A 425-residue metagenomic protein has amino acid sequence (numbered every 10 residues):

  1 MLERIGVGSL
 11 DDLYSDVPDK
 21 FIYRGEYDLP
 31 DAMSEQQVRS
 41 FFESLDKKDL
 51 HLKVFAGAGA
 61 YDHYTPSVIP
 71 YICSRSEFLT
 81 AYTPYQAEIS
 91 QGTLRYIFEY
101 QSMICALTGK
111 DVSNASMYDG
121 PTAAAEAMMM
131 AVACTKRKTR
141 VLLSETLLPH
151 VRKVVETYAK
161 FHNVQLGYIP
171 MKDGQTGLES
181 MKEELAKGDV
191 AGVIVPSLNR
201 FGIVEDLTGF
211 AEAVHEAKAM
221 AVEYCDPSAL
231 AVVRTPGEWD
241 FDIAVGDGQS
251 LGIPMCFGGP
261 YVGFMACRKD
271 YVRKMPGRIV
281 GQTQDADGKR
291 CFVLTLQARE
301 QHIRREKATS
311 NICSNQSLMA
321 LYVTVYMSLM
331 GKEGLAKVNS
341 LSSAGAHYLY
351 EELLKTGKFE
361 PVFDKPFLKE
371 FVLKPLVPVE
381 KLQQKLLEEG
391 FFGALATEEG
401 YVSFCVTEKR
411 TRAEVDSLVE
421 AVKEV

Functional and structural regions predicted by a protein language model:
M1-F21: Compact, charge-rich alpha-helical regulatory domains located at protein termini
E3, D28-A32, S90, M117 (+14 more regions): Hydrophobic alpha-helical scaffolding
S15-E99: N-terminal entrance/gating region of PLP-dependent enzymes' catalytic architecture
Y85-I89, C105-A125: Short loop-beta-helix segment that forms the pyridoxal 5′-phosphate
Q101-I104, T108, A124-A131, G263 (+1 more regions): Buried hydrophobic packing segments
T122-K289, K358, L373-L376, E380-Q384 (+2 more regions): Conserved PLP-enzyme active-site core in the AAT-like
L251-G357, P361-D364: Active-site C-terminal subdomain of aminotransferase-like
E333-S417: Conserved C-terminal alpha-helix-loop-beta "cap" of PLP-dependent enzymes that closes/shapes the active-site mouth
